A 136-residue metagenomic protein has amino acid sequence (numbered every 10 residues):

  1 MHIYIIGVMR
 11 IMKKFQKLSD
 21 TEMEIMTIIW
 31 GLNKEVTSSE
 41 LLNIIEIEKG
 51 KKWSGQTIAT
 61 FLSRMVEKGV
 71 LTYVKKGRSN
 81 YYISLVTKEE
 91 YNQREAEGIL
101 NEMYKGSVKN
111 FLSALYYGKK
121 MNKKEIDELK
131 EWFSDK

Functional and structural regions predicted by a protein language model:
H2-I28, L32-E35, D135: Short alpha-helical segments that sit at the start of domains
E35-I45: Short acidic, hydrophobic short linear motifs in intrinsically disordered regions
N43-W53: Short helix-coil junctions and helix-kink-helix linkers
A59-S63: Short, hydrophobic-biased segments on the C-terminal half of alpha helices that form "recognition helices"
G69: Glycine-centered, phosphate/nucleic-acid-interacting loop/turn motifs that mediate DNA/RNA or nucleotide
Y73: Short beta-strand "wing" residues that participate in macromolecule-binding interfaces
K76-E95: Short, cationic-aromatic polyanion-contact patches
R94-D135: Amphipathic alpha-helical dimerization/coiled-coil segments that flank or bridge DNA-binding/regulatory modules
